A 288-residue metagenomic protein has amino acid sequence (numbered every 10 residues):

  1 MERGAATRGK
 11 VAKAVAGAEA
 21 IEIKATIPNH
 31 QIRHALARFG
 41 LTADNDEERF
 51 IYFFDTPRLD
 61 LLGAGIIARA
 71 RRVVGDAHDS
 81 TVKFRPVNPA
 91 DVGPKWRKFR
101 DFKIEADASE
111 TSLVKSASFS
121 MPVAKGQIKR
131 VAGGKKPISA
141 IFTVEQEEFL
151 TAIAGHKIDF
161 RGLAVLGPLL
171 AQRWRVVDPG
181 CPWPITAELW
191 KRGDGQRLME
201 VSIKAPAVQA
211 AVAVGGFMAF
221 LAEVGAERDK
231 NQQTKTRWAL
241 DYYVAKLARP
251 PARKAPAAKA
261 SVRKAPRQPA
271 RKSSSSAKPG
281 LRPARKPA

Functional and structural regions predicted by a protein language model:
M1-A255, K259, R263-R267, R271-K272 (+1 more regions): Phosphate-end processing signature that detects enzymes handling 5′-triphosphorylated RNA and polyphosphate
